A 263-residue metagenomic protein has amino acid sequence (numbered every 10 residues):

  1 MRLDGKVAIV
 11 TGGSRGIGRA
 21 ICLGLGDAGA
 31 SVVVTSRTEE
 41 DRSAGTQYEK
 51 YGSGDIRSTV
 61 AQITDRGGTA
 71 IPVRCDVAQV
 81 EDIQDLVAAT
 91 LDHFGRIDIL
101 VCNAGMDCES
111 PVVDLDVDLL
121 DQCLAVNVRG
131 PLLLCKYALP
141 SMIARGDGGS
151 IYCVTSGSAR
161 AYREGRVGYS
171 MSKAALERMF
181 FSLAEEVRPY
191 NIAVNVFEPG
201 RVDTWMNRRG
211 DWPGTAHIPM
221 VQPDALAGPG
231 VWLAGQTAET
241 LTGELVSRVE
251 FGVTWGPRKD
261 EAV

Functional and structural regions predicted by a protein language model:
S14-R15: Conserved glycine-rich cofactor-binding loop
A28-S58: Conserved glycine-rich Rossmann-like NAD(P)H-binding loop of the short-chain dehydrogenase/reductase
S53-G54, R74-L86, V117: The beta1-alpha1 cofactor-binding region of Rossmann-like NAD(H)/NADP(H)-dependent oxidoreductases
P111-V112, L119-D121: Substrate-binding pocket helix/loop in short-chain dehydrogenase/reductase
C135-K136, F181: A short, exposed helix-loop element centered on a Lys and neighboring polar residues
I143, S150-A175, F180-P189, R201: Catalytic loop of short-chain dehydrogenase/reductase
P189, V196-F197, W212-V263: C-terminal helical subdomain
